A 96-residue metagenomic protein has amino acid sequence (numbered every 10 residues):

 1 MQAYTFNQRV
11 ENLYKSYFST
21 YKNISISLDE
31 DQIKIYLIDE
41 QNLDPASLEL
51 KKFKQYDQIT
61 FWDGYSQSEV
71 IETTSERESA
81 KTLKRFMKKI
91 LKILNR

Functional and structural regions predicted by a protein language model:
M1-Q41, Y65-S66, R96: Negatively charged, low-complexity tracts enriched in Asp/Glu with abundant Ser/Thr
M1-Y4, Q8, Y65-R96: Mixed-charge, Lys/Arg-enriched low-complexity segments
Y4, N12-S16, K51, I59 (+1 more regions): Short non-domain terminal segments
I35, A46-L48, K89-K92: Intrinsic-disorder/low-complexity peptide segments enriched for small residues
E40, K51-F53, F86, L94: Low-complexity, intrinsically disordered/propeptide-like segments
L43-K81: Intrinsically disordered, low-complexity regulatory segments enriched in Ser/Thr/Pro and charged residues
